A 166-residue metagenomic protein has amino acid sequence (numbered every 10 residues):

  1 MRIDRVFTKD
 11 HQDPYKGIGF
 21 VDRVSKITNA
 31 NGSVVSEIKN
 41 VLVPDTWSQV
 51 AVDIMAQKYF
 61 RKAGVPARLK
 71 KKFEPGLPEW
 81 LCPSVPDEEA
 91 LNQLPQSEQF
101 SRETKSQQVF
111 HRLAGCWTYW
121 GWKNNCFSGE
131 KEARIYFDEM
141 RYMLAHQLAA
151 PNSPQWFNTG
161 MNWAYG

Functional and structural regions predicted by a protein language model:
M1-G166: Extended catalytic cores of very large enzyme megasubunits
